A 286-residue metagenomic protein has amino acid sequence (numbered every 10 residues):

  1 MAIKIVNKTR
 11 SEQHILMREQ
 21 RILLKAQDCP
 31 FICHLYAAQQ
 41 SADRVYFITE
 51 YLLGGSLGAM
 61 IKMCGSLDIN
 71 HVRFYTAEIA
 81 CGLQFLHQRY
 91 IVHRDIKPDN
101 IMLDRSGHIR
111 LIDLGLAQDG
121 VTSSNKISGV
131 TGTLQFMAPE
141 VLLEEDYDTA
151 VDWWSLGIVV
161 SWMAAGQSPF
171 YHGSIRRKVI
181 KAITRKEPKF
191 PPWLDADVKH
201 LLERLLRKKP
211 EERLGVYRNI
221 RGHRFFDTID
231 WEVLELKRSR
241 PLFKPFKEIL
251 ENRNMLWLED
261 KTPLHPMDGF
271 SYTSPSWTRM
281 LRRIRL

Functional and structural regions predicted by a protein language model:
I5-Q27: Conserved N-lobe beta3->alphaC-helix segment of eukaryotic protein kinase catalytic domains
A38: Activation-segment/catalytic-loop signature of the eukaryotic protein kinase fold
D43-S56: Conserved short submotifs of the Hanks-type protein kinase catalytic core that shape the nucleotide-binding pocket
G58-L67: AlphaC helix of the protein kinase catalytic domain
Y75-T76: Activation segment signature within eukaryotic-like protein kinase domains
V216-L286: C-terminal regulatory tails of eukaryotic serine/threonine kinases
